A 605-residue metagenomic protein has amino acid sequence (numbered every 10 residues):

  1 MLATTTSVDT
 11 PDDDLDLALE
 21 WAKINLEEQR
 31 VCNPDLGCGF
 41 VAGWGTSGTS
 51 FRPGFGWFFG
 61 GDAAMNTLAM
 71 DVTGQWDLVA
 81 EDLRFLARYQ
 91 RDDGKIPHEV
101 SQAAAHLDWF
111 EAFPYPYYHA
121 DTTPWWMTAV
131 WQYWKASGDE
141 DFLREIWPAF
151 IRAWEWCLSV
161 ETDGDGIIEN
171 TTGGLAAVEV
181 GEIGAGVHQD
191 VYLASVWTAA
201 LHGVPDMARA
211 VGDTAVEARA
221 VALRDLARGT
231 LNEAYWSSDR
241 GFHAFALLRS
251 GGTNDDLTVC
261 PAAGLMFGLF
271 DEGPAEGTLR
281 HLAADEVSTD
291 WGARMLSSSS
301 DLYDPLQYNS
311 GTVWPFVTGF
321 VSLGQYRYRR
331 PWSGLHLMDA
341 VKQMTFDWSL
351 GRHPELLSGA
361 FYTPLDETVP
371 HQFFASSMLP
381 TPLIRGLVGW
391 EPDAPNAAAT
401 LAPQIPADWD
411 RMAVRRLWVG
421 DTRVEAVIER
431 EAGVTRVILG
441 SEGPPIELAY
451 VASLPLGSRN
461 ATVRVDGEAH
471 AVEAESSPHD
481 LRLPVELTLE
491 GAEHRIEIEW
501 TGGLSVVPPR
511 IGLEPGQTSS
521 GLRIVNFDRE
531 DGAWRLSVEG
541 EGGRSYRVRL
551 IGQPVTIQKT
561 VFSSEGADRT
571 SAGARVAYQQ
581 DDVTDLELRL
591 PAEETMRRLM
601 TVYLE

Functional and structural regions predicted by a protein language model:
M1-G54, K135, E140-E145, W154-W156 (+6 more regions): Acidic/polar, glycine-enriched structural segments that form the non-catalytic walls/loops of the carbohydrate-binding
D9-F58, E81-Y117, S159-Q189, G229-V313 (+2 more regions): Extended glycan-interaction surfaces of carbohydrate-active proteins
L17-A22, G74-R88, E140-L158, V204 (+5 more regions): Extended, well-ordered alpha-helical scaffold segments
L17-L68, V72, N526-E605: Conserved, compact domain cores that house catalytic/ligand-binding motifs in diverse enzymes and effector modules
P53-I167, D190-T198, T312-G334, M338 (+2 more regions): Aromatic-rich carbohydrate-recognition surfaces in CAZymes
M65, G203, C260-A263, F320: A general alpha-helix detector
A129, A194-R209, A222-R228, L323: Extended, hydrophobic/aromatic-rich amphipathic alpha-helical segments that build helical scaffolds
D285, F320, G324-R569: Non-catalytic C-terminal accessory modules of carbohydrate-active enzymes
